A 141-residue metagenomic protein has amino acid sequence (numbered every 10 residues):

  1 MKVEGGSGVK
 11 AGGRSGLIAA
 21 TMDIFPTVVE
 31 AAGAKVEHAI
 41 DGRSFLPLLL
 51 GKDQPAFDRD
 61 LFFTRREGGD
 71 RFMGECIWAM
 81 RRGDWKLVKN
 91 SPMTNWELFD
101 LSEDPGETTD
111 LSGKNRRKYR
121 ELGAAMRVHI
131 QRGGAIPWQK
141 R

Functional and structural regions predicted by a protein language model:
M1-K2, R141: Conserved N-terminal phosphate-binding loop of PLP-dependent enzymes in the Aspartate aminotransferase
S7-G13, L17, M22-L101, R132-I136: C-terminal cap/loop subdomain of S1 sulfatases and analogous C-terminal strand-loop tails that border
E30, G51, K114, A124-V128: Residues within well-ordered alpha-helical secondary structure of globular protein domains
A56-F57, R117-R120: Cytochrome P450 catalytic domain signature, combining two hallmark sequence patches
L98-L101, L111, L122: Generic leucine side-chain signal with a strong bias for well-ordered alpha-helical environments
D104: Intrinsically disordered, low-complexity polar regions and short flexible loop motifs
T109-R117: Active-site-proximal N-terminal segment of extracellular/periplasmic enzymes that hydrolyze or transfer
E121-K140: Charge-dense polyanion-binding interfaces
